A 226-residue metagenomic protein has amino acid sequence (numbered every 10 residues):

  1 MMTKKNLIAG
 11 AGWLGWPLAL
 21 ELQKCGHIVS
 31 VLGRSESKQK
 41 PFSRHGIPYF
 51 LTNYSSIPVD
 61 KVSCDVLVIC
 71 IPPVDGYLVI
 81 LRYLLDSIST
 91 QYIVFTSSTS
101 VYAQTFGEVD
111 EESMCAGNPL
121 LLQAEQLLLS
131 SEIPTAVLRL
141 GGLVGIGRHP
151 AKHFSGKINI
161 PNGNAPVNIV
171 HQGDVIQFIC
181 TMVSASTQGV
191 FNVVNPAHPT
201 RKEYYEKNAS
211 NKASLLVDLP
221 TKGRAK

Functional and structural regions predicted by a protein language model:
N6-G10: Conserved N-terminal Rossmann-fold NAD(P)-binding element of oxidoreductases
A11-G12, L140: Glycine-rich Rossmann-fold phosphate-binding loop(s) that bind the pyrophosphate of adenine dinucleotide cofactors
G15-W16: N-terminal Rossmann-fold NAD(P) dinucleotide-binding loop
S63-F95, L121-L127: NAD(P)-cofactor binding segment of oxidoreductase domains
Y83-A116: Conserved Rossmann-fold NAD(P)-dependent oxidoreductase catalytic core, especially the SDR/UDP-sugar
Q126-I146: Conserved beta-loop-beta element that borders a ligand/cofactor-binding pocket
L140, P150-K152, I160-V183: Substrate-positioning beta->alpha
F178-A225: Mid/C-terminal beta-alpha module of Rossmann-like enzyme folds, strongest in SDR-family dehydrogenases/epimerases
